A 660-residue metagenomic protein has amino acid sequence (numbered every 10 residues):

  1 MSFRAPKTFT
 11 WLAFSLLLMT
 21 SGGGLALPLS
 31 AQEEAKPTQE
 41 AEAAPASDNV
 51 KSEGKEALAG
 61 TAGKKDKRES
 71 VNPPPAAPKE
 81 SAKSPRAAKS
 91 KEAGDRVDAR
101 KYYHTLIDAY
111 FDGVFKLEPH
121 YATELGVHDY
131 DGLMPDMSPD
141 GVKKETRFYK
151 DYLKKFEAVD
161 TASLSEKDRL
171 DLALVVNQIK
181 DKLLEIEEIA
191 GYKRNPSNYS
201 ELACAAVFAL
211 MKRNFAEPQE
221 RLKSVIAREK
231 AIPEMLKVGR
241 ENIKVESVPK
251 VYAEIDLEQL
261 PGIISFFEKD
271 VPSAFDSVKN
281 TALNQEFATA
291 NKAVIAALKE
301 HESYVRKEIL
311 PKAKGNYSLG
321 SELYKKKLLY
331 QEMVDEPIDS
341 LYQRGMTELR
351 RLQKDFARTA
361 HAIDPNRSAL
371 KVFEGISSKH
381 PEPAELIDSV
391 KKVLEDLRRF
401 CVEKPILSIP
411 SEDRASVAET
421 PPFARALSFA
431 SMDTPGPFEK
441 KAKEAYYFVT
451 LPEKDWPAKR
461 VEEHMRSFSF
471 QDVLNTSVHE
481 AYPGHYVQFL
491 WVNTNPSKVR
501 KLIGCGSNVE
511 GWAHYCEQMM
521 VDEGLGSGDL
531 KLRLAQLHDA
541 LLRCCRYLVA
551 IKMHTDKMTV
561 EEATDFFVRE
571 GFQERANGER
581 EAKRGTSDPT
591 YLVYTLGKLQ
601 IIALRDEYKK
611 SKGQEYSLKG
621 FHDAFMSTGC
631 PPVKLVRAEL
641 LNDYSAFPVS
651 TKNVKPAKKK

Functional and structural regions predicted by a protein language model:
M1-Q32: Sec-dependent N-terminal signal peptides
S2, S15, S47, S52 (+3 more regions): Serine residues within intrinsically disordered or low-complexity segments
F3-R4, S21-G23, E53, A59-A62 (+1 more regions): Feature targets compositionally biased, intrinsically disordered low-complexity regions with long contiguous runs
P6, W11-A13, S47, R68 (+2 more regions): Low-complexity, intrinsically disordered short peptide segments enriched in small/polar/basic residues
S15-L17, A41, S47, E53-E56 (+3 more regions): Exposed boundary/loop context
L29-A77: N-terminal propeptides/low-complexity segments immediately following signal peptides in secreted or periplasmic proteins
K64-K660: N-terminal maturation segment of proteins
